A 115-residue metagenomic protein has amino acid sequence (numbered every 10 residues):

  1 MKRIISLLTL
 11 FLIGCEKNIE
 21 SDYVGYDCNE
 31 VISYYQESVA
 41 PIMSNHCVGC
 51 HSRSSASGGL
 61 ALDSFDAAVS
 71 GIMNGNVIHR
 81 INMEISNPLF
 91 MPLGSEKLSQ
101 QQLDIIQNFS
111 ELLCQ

Functional and structural regions predicted by a protein language model:
M1-C15: Sec-dependent bacterial lipoprotein signal peptides
C15-Q115: Aromatic- and Gly/Pro-enriched helix-to-coil junctions and flexible linker segments
